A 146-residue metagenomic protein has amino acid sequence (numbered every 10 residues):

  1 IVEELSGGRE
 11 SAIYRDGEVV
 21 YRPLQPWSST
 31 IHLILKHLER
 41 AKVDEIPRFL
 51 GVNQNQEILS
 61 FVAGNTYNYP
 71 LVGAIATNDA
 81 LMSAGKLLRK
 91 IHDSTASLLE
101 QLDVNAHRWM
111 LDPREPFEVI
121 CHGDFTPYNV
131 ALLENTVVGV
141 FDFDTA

Functional and structural regions predicted by a protein language model:
I1-E3: Conserved N-terminal boundary motif of the eukaryotic protein kinase catalytic domain
G7-S11, G17-S94, L98: A conserved alpha-helical element in kinase catalytic cores
S11-R15, W109-A146: Active-site acidic catalytic loop and adjacent metal/ATP-binding pocket of ATP-dependent phosphoryl transfer enzymes
F49, L102-D103, F143: Short loop/turn and capping residues at structural boundaries
M82-H122, T126: Hydrophobic alpha-helical segments and helix pairs
